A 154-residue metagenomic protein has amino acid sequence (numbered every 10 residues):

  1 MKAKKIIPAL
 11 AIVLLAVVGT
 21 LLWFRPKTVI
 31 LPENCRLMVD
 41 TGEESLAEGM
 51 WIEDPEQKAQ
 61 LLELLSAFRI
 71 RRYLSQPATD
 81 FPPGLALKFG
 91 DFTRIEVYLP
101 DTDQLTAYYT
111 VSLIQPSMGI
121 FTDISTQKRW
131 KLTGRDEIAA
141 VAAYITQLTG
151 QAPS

Functional and structural regions predicted by a protein language model:
K4-A9, L15-S154: Function-determining sites in protein domains
